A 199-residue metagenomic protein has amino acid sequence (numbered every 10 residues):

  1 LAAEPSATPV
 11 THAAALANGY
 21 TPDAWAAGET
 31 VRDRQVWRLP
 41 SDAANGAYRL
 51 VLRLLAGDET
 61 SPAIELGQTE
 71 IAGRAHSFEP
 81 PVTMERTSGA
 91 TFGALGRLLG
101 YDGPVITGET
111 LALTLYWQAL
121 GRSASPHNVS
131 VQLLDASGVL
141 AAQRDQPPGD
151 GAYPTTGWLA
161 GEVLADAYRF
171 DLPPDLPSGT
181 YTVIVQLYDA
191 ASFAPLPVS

Functional and structural regions predicted by a protein language model:
L1-S199: C-terminal luminal/periplasmic domains and tails of membrane-associated envelope-modifying transferases
